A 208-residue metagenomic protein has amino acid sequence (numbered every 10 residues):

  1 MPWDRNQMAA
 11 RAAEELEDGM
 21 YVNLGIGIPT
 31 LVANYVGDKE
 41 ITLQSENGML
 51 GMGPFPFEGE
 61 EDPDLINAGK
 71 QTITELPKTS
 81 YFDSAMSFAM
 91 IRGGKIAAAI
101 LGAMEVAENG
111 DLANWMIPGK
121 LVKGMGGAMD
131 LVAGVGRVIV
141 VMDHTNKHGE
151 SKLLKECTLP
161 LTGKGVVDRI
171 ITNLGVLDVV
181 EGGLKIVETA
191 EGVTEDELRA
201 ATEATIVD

Functional and structural regions predicted by a protein language model:
M1-L76: N-terminal active-site beta-alpha-beta segment that forms phosphate/nucleotide-binding and substrate-recognition loops
W3-Q7, F57-V207: Conserved phosphate- and dinucleotide-binding cores of soluble alpha/beta proteins, encompassing both enzyme active
